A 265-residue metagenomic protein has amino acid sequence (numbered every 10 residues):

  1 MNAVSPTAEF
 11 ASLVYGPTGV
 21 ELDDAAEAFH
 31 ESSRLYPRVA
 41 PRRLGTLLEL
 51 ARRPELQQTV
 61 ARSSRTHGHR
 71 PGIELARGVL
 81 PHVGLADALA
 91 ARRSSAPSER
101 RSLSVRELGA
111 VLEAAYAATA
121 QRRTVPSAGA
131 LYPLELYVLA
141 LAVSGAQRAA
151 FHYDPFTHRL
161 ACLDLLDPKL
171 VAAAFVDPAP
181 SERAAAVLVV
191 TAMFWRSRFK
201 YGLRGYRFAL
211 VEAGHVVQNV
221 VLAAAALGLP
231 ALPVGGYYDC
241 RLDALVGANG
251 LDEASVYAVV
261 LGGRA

Functional and structural regions predicted by a protein language model:
M1-V190, F194-W195, K200, A213 (+1 more regions): N-terminal accessory segments that position/regulate proteins before the catalytic core
R204-E212: Short pre-catalytic strand/loop immediately N-terminal to key active-site residues, enriched for Gly-Thr
V217: C-terminal substrate/ligand-recognition segments
A224-R241: Glycine-rich phosphate/pyrophosphate-binding loops and their adjacent beta-strand/loop elements at enzyme active sites
